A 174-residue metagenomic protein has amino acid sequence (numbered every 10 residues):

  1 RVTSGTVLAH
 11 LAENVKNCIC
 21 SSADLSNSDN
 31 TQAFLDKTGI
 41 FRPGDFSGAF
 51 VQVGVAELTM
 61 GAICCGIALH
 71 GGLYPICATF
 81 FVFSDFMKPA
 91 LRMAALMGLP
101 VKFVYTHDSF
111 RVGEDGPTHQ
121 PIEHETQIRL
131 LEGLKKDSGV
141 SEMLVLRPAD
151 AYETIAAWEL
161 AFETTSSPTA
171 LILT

Functional and structural regions predicted by a protein language model:
R1-T174: Thiamine diphosphate
